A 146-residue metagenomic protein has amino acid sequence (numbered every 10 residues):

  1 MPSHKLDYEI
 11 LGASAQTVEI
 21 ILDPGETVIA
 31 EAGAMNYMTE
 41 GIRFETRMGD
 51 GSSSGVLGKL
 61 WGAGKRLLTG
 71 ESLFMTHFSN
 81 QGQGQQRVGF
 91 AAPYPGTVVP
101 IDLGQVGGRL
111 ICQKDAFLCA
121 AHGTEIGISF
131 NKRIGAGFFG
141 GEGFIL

Functional and structural regions predicted by a protein language model:
M1-L146: Composition-driven recognition of glycine/serine/threonine/acidic- and proline-rich low-complexity segments and repeats
